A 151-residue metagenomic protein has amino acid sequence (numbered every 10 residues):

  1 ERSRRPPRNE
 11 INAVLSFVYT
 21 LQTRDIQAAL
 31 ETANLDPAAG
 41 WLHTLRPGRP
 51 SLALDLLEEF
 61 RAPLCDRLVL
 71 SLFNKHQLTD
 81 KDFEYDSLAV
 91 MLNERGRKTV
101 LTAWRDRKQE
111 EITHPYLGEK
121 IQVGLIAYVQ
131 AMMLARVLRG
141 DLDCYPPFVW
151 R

Functional and structural regions predicted by a protein language model:
E1-R151: Active-site helix-to-loop segments that bind/position phosphate- or nucleotide-bearing substrates and donors across
